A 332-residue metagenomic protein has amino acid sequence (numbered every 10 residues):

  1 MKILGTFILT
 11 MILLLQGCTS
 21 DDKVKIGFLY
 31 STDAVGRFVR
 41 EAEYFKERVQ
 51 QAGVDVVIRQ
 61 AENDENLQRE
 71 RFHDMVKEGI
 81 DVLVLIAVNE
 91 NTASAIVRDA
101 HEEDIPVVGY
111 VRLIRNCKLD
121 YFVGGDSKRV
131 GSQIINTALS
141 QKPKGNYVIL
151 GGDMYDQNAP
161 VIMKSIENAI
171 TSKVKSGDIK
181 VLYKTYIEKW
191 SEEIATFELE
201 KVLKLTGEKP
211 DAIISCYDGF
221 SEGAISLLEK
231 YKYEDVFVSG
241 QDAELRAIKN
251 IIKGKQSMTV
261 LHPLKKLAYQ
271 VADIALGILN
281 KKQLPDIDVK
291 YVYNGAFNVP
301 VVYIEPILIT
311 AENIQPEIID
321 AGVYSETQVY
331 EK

Functional and structural regions predicted by a protein language model:
L15-G17: C-terminal motif of bacterial Sec signal peptides marking the signal peptidase cleavage site
T19-D21: Bacterial signal peptide processing site
G27-F28, G79-A87, P106-Y110, V148-L150 (+3 more regions): Periplasmic-binding protein-like
L29-A42, I58-L67, N89, R112 (+6 more regions): Hinge/beta->alpha junction and helix N-cap segments in small-molecule ligand-binding domains
L85-H101, I166, E188-N250: Hydrophobic alpha-helical
N91-R129, T137-S140, N146-G152, E244-I252 (+1 more regions): Flexible loop/hinge segments that line or gate small-molecule binding clefts
M154, N158, T171-K173, I274-K332: Hinge/cleft segment of the Venus flytrap/periplasmic-binding protein
K232-I307: Flexible loop/turn connectors
